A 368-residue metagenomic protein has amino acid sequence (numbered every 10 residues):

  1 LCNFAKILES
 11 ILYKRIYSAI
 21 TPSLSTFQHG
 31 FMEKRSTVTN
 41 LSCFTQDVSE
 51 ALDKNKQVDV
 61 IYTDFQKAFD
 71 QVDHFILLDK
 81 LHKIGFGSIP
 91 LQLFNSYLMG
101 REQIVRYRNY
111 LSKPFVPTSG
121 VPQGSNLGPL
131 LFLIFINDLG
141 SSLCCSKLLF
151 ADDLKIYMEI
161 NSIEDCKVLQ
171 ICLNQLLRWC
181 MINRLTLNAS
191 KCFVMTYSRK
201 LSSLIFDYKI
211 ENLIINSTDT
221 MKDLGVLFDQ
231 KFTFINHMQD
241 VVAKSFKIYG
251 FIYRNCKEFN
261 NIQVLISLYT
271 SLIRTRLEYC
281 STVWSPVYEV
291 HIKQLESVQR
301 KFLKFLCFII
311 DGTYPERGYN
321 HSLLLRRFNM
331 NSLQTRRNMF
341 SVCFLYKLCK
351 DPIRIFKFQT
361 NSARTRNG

Functional and structural regions predicted by a protein language model:
L1-A5, H29-V38, E50-K54, Q66-D70 (+8 more regions): Conserved, non-catalytic sequence blocks in retroelement Pol enzymes and Pol-derived host proteins
L1-P122, M158-E159, I266: Conserved pre-catalytic core of RNA-dependent polymerases
L8, L12, I16, I20 (+16 more regions): Mobile genetic element proteins and their domesticated derivatives, centered on retroelements and DNA transposons
L12-Q28, P129-Y157: Active-site palm subdomain of RNA-directed nucleic acid polymerases
S18, S49-E50, Q103-I104, D138-S141 (+2 more regions): Conserved helix-loop functional segments at active or binding sites
S49-K56, V60, L177-N188, F193-M195 (+1 more regions): Short, charged alpha-helical motifs in flexible N/C-terminal segments and linkers
I171, T186-T220: Short, conserved micro-motifs composed of acidic
L213-V283: Basic, alpha-helical interaction scaffolds
